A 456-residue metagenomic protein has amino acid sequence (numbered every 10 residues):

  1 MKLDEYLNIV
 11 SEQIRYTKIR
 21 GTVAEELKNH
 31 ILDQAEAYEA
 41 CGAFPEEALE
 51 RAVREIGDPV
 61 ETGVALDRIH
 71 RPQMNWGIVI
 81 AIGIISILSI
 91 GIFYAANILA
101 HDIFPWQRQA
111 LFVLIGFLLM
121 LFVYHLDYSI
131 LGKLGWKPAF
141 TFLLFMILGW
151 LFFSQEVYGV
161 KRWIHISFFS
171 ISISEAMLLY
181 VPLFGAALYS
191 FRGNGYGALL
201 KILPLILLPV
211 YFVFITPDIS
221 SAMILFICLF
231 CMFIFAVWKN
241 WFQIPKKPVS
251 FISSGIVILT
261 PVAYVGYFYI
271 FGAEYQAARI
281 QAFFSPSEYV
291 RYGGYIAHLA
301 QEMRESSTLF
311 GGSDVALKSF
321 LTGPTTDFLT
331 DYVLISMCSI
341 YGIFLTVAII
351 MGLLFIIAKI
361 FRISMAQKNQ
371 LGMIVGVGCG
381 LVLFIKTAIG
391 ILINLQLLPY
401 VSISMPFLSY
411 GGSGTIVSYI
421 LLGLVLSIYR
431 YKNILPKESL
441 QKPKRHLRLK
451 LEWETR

Functional and structural regions predicted by a protein language model:
A43-D102: Cytosolic juxtamembrane regions of integral membrane proteins
F104, R108, Y124-M146, G197-I202 (+1 more regions): Interfacial loop-to-transmembrane-helix boundary motif in multi-pass membrane proteins
W106-K133, L178-R192, M232-N240, A358: Transmembrane alpha-helical segments and their membrane-water interfaces
L111-L119, C338-I360: Hydrophobic alpha-helical transmembrane segments
G193-N194, I393-R456: A juxtamembrane structural motif centered on a specific transmembrane helix
L200-L208, S220-Y267: Hydrophobic alpha-helical segments of polytopic membrane proteins
K247-L345: Hydrophobic, glycine- and aromatic-enriched re-entrant/interface helices and adjoining loop segments
I363-V401: Loop-to-helix entry and N-terminal half of a specific, functionally important transmembrane alpha helix in multi-pass
